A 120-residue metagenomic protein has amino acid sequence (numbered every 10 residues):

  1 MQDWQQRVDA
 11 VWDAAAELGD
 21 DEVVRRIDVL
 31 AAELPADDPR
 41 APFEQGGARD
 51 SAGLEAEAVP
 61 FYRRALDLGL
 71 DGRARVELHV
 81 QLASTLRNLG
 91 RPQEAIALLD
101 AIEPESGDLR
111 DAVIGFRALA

Functional and structural regions predicted by a protein language model:
Q2-D13, A36-F43, E77: Amphipathic alpha-helical repeat scaffolds of TPR domains
A10-A14, Q45, L82, R117: Structural register within alpha-helical repeat arrays
W12, A16, D28-P35, G46: Short amphipathic alpha-helical segments enriched in leucine
D13-D20, S51, N88: Alpha-helix C-terminal capping/termination sites
D21-L34, R63-A65: Amphipathic alpha-helices of TPR/Sel1-like and other helical repeat/solenoid scaffolds
L30-L34, L99-E103, A118: Alpha-helix C-terminal capping segments
P39-A112: Alpha-helical adaptor scaffolds
L109, F116-A120: Short, intrinsically disordered, charge-balanced linker/junction segments flanking boundaries in proteins
